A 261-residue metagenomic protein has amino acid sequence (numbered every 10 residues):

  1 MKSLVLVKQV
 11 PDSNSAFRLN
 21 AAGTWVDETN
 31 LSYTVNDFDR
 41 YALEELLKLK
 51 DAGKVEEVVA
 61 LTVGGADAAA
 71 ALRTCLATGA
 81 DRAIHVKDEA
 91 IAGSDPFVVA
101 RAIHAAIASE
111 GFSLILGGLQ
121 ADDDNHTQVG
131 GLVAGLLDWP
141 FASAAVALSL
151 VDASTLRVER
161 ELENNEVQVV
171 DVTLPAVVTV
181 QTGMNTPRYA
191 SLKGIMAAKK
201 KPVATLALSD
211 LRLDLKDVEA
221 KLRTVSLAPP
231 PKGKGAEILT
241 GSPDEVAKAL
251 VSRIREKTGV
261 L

Functional and structural regions predicted by a protein language model:
M1-L261: N-terminal glycine-rich FAD/FM-binding segment characteristic of electron-transfer flavoproteins
